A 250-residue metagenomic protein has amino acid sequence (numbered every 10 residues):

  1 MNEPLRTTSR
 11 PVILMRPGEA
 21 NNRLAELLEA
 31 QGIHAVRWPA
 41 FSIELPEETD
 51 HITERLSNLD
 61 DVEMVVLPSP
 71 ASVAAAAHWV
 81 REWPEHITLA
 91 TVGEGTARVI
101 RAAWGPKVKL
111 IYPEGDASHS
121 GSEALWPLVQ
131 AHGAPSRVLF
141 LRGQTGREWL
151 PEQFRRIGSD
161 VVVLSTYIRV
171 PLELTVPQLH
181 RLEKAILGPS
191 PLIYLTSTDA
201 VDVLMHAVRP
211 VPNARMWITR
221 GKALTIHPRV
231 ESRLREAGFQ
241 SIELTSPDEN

Functional and structural regions predicted by a protein language model:
M1-N250: Conserved beta-alpha
